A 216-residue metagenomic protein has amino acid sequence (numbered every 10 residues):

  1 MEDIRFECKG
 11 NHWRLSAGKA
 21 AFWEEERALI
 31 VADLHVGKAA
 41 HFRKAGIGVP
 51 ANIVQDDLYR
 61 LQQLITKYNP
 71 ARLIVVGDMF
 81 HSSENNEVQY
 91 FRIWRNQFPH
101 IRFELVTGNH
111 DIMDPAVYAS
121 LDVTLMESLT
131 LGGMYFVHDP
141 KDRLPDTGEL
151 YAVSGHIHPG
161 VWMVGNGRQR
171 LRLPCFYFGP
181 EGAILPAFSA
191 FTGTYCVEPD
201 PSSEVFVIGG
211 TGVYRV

Functional and structural regions predicted by a protein language model:
M1-V76, H81-V216: Extended recognition/assembly regions associated with phosphoester-bond processing machinery
